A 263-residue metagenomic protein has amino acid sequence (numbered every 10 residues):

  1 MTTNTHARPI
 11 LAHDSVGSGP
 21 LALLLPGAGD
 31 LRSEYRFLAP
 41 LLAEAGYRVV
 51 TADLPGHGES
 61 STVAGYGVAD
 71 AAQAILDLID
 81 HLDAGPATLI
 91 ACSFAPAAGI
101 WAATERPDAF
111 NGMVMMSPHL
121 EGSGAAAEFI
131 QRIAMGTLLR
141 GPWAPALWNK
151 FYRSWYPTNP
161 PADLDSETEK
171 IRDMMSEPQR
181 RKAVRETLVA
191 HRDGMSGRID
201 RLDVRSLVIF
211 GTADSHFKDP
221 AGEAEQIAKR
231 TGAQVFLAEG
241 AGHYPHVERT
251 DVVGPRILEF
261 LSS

Functional and structural regions predicted by a protein language model:
M1-L23, E44-Y47, G85, S262-S263: Alpha/beta-hydrolase fold catalytic core
D14-E59: Conserved HGGG/HGGXW glycine-rich cap/lid loop of the alpha/beta-hydrolase fold
E44, T51-I90, F94, P255: Active-site loop/oxyanion-hole signature of alpha/beta-hydrolase fold enzymes
L54, P118, G240: Active-site loop/turn elements of alpha/beta-hydrolase fold enzymes, especially the short glycine-/histidine-rich
I100, T104, N111-R140: Flexible "cap/lid" loop of the alpha/beta hydrolase fold
G124-A125, W143-D200: Conserved alpha/beta-hydrolase catalytic His-Asp/Glu region
L207-A241: Conserved loop-alpha-helix segment in the C-terminal half of the alpha/beta-hydrolase fold that carries the catalytic
A241-T250, G254: Catalytic histidine-centered segment of alpha/beta-hydrolase-like enzymes
